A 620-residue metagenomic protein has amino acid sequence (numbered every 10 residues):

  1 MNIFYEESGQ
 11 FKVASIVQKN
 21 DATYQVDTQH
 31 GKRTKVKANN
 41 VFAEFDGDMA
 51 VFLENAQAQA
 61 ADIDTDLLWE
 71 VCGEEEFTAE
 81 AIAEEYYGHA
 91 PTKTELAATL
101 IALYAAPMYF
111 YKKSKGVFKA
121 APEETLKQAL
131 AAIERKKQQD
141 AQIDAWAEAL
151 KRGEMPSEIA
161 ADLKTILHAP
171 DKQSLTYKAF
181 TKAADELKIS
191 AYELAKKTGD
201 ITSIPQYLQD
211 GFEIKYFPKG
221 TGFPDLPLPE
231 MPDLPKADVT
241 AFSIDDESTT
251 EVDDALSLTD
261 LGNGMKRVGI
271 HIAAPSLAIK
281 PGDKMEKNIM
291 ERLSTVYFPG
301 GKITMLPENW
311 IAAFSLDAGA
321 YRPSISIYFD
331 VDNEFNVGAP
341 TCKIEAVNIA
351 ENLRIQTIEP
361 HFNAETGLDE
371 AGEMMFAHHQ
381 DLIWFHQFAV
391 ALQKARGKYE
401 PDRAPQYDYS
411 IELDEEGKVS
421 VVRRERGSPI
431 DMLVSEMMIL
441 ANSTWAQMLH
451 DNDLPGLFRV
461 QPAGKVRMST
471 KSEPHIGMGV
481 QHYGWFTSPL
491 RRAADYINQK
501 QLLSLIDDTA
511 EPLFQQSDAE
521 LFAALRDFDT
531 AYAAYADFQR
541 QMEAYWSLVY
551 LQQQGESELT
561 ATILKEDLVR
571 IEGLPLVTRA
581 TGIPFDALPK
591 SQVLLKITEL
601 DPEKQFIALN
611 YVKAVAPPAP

Functional and structural regions predicted by a protein language model:
M1-Q18, A22-Y24, H30-G31, A38-P156: Noncatalytic nucleic-acid binding interfaces
S8-K12, D21, G31-K32, V41 (+9 more regions): Electropositive polyanion-binding surfaces
L100, K113-K115, P205-D210, P299 (+1 more regions): A generic structural motif
A106, T198-T202, N452: Residues at alpha-helix termini
K127, A131-A141, A145-K151, A161 (+8 more regions): Polar/charged alpha-helical tracts
K127-A131, P218-F223, D414-E416: Eukaryote-specific, cytoplasm-facing alpha-helical/coiled-coil scaffolding segments in long proteins
I143-T240: Low-complexity, highly charged intrinsically disordered N-terminal segments that act as targeting/localization
